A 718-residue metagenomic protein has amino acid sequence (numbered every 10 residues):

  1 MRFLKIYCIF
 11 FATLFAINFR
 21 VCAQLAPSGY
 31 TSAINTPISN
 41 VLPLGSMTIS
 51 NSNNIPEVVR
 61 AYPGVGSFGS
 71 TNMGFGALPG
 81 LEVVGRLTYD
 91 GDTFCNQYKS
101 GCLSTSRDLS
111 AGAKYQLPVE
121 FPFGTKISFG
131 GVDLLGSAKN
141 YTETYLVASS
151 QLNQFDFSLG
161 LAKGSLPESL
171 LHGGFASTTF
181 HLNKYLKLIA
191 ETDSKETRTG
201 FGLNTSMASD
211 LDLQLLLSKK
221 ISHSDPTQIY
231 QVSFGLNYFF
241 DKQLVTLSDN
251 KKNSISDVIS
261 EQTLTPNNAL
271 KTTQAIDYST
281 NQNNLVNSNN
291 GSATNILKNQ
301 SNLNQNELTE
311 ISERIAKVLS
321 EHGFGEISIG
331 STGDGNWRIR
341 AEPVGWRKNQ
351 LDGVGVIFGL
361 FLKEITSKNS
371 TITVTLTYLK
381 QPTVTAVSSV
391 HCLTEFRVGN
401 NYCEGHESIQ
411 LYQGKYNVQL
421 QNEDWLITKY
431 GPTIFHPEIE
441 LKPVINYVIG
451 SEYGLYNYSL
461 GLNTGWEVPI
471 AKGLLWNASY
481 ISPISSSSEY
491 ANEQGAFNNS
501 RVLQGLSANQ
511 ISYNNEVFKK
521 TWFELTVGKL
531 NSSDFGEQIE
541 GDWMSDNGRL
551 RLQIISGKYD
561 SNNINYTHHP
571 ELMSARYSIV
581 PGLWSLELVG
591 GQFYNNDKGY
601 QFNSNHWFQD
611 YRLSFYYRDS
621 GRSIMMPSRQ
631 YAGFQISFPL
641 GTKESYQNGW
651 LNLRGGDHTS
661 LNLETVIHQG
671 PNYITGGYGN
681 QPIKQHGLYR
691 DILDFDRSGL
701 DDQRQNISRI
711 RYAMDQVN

Functional and structural regions predicted by a protein language model:
Y7-N18: Bacterial N-terminal signal peptides
A23-N140, Q151-F155, G164, L182-Y185 (+12 more regions): Transmembrane beta-barrel domains of Gram-negative outer membranes and organellar outer membranes
A23-S32, I189, S206-I329, V356-L426 (+3 more regions): Flexible, glycine-rich linker and terminal segments associated with outer-membrane beta-barrel/transport systems
S39, N54-P56, D90-D92, L134-G136 (+14 more regions): Structural signature of outer-membrane beta-barrel domains
N40, G69-G80, S106-F121, F129 (+11 more regions): Feature captures outer-membrane beta-barrel proteins of Gram-negative bacteria and organelles
N51-N53, G85-L87, I127-D133, L159-K163 (+11 more regions): Transmembrane beta-barrel strands of outer-membrane/channel proteins
R60, F94-Q97, A138, T199 (+9 more regions): Outer-membrane beta-barrel proteins
R338-G353: A short interface-forming secondary-structure element
